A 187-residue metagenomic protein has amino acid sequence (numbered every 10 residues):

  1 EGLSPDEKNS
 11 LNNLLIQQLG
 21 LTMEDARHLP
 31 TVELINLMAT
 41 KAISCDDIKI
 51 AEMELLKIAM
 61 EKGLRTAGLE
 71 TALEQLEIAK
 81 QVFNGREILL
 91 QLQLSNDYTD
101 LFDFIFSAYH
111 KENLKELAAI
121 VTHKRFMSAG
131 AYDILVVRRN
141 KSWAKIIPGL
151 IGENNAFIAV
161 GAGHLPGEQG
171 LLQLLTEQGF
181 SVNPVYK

Functional and structural regions predicted by a protein language model:
E1-A131: Structured, acidic catalytic/metal-binding patches in enzyme active sites
G130-K187: A cross-kingdom marker for long, charged
